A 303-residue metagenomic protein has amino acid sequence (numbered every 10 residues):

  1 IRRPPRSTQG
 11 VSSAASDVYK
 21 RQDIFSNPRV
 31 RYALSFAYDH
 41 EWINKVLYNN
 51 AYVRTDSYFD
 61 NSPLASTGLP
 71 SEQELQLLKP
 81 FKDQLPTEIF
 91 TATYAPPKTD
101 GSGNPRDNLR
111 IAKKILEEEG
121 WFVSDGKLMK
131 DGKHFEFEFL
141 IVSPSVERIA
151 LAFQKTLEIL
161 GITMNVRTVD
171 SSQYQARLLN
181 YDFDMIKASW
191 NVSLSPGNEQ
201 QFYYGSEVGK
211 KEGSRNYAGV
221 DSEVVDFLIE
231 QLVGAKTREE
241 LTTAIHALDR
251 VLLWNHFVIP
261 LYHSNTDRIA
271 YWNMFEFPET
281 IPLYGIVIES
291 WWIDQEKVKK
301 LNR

Functional and structural regions predicted by a protein language model:
I1-A15, Y19: Single conserved hydrophobic/aromatic residue that forms the stacking wall/gate of nucleotide- or nucleobase-binding
R21-V30: Short helix-loop capping/hinge motifs at secondary-structure junctions, enriched in acidic/polar residues
P28, L109-E138: Immediate post-signal peptide segment of exported/extracytoplasmic ligand-binding proteins
S35-A95, R110-K113, P144-K155, A176-R303: Detector for C-terminal structural segments
K98-S102, F137-P144: Short beta-strand->loop
K133-V142, M164-R167: Short, well-ordered beta-strand elements
F153-T163: Short alpha-helix C-terminal cap/hinge motif
V166-A176: Short helix-initiation/N-cap motifs at beta->coil->alpha
